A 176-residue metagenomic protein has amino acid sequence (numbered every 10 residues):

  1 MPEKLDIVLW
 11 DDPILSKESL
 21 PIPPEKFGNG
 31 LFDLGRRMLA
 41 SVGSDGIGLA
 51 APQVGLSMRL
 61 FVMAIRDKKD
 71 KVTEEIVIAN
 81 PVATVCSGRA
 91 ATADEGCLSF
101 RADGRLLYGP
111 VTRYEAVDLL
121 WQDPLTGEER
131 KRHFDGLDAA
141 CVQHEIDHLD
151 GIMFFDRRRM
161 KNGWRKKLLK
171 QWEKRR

Functional and structural regions predicted by a protein language model:
M1-R176: Positively charged
